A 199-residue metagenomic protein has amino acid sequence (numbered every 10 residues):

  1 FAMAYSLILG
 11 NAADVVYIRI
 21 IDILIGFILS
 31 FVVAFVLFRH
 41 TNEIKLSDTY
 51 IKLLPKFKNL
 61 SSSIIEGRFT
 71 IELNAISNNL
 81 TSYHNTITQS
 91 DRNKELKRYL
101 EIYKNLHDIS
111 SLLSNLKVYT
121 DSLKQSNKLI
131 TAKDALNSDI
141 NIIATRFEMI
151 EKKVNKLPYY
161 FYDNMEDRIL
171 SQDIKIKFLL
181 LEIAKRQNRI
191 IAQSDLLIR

Functional and structural regions predicted by a protein language model:
F1-A34: Pore- and pathway-forming membrane helices of multi-pass small-molecule/ion transporters and channels
I8, L37-T41, K45: Membrane-interfacial segments
A12-I21, T41, E66-I71: A cytosolic-side transmembrane-helix exit/cap motif
V16, I20, L24, K45 (+2 more regions): Short, contiguous, pocket-lining structural segments that sit at or immediately flank catalytic/ligand-binding sites
S47-L100, N115, D121-R199: Long, hydrophobic alpha-helical segments that serve as membrane-spanning/inserting helices
